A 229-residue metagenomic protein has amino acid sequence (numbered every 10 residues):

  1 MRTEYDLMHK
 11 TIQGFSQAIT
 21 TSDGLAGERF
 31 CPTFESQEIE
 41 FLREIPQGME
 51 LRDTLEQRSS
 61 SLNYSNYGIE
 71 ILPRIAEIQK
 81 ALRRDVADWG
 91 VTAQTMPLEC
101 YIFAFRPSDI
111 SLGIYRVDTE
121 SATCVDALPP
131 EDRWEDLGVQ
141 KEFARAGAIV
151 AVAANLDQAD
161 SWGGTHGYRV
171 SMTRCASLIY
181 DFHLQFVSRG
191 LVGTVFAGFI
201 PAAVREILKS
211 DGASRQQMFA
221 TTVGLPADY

Functional and structural regions predicted by a protein language model:
M1-A146: N-terminal amphipathic, basic helical "cap/leader" segment at the start of enzyme domains
E77-I78, C100, A148-V150, L156-Q158 (+1 more regions): Small-aliphatic-rich amphipathic alpha-helix that forms the alpha element of a beta-alpha
T92, V192-F196, A213: Short, surface-exposed helix-loop/turn micro-motifs enriched in polar/charged residues
D109, T123, A159, A227-Y229: Flexible, glycine-rich phosphate/dinucleotide-binding loops and adjacent beta-alpha linkers at cofactor/substrate
G113, A176, V223-G224: Glycine-centered structural positions embedded in regular secondary structure
A127-Q158, T165-H166, V170-M172, S210 (+1 more regions): Hydrophobic alpha-helical transmembrane segments and adjacent short intramembrane/lumenal linkers of inner/organellar
K209-Y229: A glycine-rich helix N-cap at a beta->alpha junction
